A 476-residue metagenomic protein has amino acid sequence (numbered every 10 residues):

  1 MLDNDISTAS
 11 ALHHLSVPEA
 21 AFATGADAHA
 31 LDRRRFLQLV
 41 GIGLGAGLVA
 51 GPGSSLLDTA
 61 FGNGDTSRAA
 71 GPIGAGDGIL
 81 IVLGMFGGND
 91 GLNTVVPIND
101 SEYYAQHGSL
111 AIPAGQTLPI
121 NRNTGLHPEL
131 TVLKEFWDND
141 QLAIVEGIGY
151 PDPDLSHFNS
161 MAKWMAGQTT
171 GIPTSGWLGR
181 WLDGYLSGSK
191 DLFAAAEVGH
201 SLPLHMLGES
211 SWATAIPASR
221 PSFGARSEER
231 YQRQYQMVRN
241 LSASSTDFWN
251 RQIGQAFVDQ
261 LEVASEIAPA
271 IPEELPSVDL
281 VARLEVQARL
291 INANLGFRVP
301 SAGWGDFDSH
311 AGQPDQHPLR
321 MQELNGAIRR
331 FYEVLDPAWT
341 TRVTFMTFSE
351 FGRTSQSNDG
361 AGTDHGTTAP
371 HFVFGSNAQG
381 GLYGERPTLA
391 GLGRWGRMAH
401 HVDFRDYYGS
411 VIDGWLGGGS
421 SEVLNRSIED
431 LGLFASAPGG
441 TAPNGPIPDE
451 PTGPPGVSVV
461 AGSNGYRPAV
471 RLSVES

Functional and structural regions predicted by a protein language model:
M1-D32: N-terminal secretory signal peptides
L2, S7, V96-P97, G108-T131 (+1 more regions): Feature marks hydrolase-like catalytic cores characterized by long aromatic- and Gly/Pro-rich stretches
R35-G62: N-terminal export signals
A70, N123-E229: Extracytoplasmic mature domains of secreted/periplasmic and thylakoid-lumen proteins
G76-I79, N89-E135, N139-A143, L155-M165: Active-site-surrounding "flap" and adjacent substrate/cofactor-binding loops of secreted or lumenal enzymes, prototyped
V82-G84, N93-T94, A143-E146, A195-E197 (+3 more regions): Structural recognition of the beta-strand scaffold that forms the well-ordered cores of secreted hydrolase catalytic
R239-L335: Anion-binding catalytic surfaces of enzymes that hydrolyze or transfer phosphate/sulfate esters
G445-E475: Pro/Thr/Ser/Gly-rich low-complexity, intrinsically disordered linker/stalk tracts
